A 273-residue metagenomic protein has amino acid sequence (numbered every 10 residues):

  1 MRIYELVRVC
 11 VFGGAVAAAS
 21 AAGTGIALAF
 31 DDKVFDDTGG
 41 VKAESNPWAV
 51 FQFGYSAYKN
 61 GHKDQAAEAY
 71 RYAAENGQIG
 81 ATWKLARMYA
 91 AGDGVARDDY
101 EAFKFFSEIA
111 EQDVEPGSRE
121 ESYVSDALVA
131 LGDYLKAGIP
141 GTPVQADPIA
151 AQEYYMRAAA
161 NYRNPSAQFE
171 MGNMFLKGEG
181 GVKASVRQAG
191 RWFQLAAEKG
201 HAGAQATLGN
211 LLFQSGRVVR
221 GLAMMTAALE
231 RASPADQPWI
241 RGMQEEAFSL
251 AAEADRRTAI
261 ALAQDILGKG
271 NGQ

Functional and structural regions predicted by a protein language model:
F12, A21-D64, E68: N-terminal leader/linker segments that initiate helical-solenoid repeat arrays
D32-V34, T38, A232-Q273: Terminal, low-structured helical/coil segments at or just beyond the last alpha-helical repeat
A43-N46, V50, A57, G61 (+10 more regions): Short helix-capping/linker turns of helical repeat alpha-solenoids
V50-A57, K84-A91, I109, L128-I139 (+4 more regions): Hydrophobic face of amphipathic alpha-helices that form TPR/SEL1-like repeat modules and related alpha-solenoid
Y100-Q112, F213-D236, A261-G268: TPR/TPR-like (Sel1-like) alpha-helical repeat modules
G117-D133, N210-F213, A235-R256: TPR/TPR-like alpha-solenoid helical repeat scaffolds
